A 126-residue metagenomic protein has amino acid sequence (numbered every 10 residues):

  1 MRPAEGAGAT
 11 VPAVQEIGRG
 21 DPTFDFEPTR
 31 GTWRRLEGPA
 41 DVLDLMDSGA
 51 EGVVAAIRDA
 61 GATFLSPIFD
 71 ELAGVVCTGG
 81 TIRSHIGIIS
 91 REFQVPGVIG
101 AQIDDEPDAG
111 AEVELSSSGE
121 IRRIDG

Functional and structural regions predicted by a protein language model:
M1-S84, I88-G126: Non-catalytic, soluble scaffold/interaction modules
